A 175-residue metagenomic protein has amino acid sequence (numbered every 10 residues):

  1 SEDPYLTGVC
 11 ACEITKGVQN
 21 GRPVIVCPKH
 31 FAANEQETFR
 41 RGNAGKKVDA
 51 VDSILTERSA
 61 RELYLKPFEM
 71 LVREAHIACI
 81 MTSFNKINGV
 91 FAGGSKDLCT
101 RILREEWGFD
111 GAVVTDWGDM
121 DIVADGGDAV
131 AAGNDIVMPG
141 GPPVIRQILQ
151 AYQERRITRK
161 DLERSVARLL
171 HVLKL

Functional and structural regions predicted by a protein language model:
S1-L175: Glycoside hydrolase catalytic-domain context in secreted enzymes
